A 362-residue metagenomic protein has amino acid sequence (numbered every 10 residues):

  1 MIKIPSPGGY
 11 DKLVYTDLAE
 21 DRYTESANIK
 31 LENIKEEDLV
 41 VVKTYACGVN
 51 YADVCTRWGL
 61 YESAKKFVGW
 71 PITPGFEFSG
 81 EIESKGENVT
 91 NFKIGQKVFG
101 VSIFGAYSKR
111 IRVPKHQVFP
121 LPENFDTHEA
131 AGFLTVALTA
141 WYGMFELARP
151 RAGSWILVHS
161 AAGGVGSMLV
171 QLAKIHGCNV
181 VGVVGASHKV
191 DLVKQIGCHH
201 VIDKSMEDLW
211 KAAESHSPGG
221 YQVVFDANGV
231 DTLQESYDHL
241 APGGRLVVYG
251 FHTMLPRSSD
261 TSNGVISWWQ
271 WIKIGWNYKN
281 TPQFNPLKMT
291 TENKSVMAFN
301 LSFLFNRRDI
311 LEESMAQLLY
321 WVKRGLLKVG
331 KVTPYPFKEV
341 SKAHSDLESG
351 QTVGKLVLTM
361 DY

Functional and structural regions predicted by a protein language model:
I4, F305-Y362: C-terminal hydrophobic helical "lid"/dimerization subdomain of Rossmann-like NAD(P)H-dependent oxidoreductases
K30-V49, Y61-G105, A227: Glycine-rich beta-strand-centered segment in the early N-terminal region that forms part of a ligand/cofactor-binding
C55, F67-P71, F76, K97-A162 (+1 more regions): NAD(P)H dinucleotide-binding glycine-rich loop of Rossmann-like/cofactor-binding domains, especially the beta1-alpha1
F133-E207, K211-A212: Mid-domain Rossmann-like dinucleotide-binding core that forms the NAD(H)/NADP(H) cofactor-binding site
E214-V223: A short acidic, Gly/Pro-enriched loop at the edge of an enzyme's catalytic core that lines a small-molecule cofactor
D231-R324, Y362: Glycine-rich phosphate-binding loop and adjacent beta-alpha segment of Rossmann(oid) nucleotide-cofactor-binding
